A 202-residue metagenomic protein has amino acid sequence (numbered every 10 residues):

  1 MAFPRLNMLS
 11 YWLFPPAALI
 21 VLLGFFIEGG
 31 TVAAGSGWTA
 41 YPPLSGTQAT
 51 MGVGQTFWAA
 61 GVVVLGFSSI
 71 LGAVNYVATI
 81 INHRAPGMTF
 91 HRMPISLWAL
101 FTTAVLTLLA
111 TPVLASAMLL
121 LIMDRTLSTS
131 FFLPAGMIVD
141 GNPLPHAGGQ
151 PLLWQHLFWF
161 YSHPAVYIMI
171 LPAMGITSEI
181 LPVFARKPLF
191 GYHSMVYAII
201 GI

Functional and structural regions predicted by a protein language model:
M1-I202: Membrane-embedded and interfacial regions of multi-pass energy-transducing membrane proteins
